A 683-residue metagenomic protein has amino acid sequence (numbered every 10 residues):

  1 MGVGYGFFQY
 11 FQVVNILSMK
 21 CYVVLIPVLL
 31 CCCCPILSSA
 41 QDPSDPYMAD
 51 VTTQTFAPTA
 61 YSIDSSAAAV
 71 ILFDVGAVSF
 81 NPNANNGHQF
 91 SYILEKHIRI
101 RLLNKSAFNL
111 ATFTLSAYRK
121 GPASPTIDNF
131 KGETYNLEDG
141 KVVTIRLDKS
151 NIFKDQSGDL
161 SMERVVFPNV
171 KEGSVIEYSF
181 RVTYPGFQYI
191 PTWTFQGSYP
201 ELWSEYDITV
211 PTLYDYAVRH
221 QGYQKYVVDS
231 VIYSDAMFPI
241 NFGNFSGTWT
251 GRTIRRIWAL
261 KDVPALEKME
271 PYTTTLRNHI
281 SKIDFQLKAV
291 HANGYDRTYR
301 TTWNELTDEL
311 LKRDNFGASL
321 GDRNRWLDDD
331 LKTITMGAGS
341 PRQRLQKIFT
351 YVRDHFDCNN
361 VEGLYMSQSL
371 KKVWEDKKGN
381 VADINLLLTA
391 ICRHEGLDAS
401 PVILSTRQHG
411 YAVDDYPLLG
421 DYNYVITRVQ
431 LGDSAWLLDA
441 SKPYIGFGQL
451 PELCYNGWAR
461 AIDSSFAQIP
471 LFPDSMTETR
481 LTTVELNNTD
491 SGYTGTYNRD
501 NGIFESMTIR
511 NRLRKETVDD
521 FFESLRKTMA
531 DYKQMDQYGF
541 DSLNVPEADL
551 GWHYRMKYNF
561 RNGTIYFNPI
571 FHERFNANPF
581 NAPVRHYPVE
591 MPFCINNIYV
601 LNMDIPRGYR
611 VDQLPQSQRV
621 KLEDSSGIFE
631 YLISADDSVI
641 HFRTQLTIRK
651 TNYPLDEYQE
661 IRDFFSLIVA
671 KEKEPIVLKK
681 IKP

Functional and structural regions predicted by a protein language model:
M1-D45: Bacterial Sec-dependent N-terminal signal peptides
G4, Y411-D415, D624-S625: Short secondary-structure transition/capping segments
Q41-R300, L370, D383-T389, R393 (+3 more regions): Beta-strand-rich, non-transmembrane domain signature
S106, Y184, T335, V352-F356 (+1 more regions): Sec/Tat-exported extracytoplasmic proteins
W303-D376: Secondary-structure boundary elements
K332-M336, L481-T483, H586-M591, V611: Extended, non-catalytic structural segments that build the interaction scaffolds of large macromolecular assemblies
F522-P683: A carboxyl-terminal module marker
